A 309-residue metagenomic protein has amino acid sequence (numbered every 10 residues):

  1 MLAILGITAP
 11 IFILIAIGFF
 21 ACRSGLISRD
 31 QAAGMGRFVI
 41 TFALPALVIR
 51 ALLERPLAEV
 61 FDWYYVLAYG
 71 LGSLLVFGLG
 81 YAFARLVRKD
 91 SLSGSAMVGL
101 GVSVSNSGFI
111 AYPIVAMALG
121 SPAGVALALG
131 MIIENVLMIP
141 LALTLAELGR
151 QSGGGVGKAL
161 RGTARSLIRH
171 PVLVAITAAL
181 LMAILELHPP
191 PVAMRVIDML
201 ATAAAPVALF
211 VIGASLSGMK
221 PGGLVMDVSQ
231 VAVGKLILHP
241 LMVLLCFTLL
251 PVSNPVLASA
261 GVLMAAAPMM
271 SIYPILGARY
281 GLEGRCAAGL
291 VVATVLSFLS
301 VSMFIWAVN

Functional and structural regions predicted by a protein language model:
M1-N309: Alpha-helical transmembrane segments of multi-pass small-molecule/ion transporters
